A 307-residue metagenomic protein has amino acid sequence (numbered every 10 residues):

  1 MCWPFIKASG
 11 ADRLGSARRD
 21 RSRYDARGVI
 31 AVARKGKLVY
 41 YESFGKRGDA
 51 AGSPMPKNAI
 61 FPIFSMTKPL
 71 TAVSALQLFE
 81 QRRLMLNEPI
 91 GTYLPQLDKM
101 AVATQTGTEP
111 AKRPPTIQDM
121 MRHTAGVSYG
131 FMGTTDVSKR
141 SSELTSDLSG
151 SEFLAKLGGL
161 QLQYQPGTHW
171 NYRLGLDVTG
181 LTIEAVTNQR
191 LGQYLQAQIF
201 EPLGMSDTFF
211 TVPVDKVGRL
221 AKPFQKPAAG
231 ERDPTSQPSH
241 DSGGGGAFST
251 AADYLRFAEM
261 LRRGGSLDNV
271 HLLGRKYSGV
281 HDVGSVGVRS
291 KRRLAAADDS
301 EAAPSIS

Functional and structural regions predicted by a protein language model:
W3-I63, R83-M85, K99-T106, R232: Short, conserved catalytic-motif segment at the N-terminal edge
G10-R19, I30, G36, I60-I90 (+2 more regions): Active-site SXXK
R27, A31, M85-T92, R190-Y194 (+1 more regions): Alpha-helix N-cap and coil->helix boundary residues
R27-V29, P54, P89, H169 (+1 more regions): Residues at or immediately flanking beta-strands
V32-R34, L94, V212-V214: A general secondary-structure junction signal
G48, D98-S307: Short, surface-exposed loop or secondary-structure junction motifs that flank catalytic or metal-binding residues
